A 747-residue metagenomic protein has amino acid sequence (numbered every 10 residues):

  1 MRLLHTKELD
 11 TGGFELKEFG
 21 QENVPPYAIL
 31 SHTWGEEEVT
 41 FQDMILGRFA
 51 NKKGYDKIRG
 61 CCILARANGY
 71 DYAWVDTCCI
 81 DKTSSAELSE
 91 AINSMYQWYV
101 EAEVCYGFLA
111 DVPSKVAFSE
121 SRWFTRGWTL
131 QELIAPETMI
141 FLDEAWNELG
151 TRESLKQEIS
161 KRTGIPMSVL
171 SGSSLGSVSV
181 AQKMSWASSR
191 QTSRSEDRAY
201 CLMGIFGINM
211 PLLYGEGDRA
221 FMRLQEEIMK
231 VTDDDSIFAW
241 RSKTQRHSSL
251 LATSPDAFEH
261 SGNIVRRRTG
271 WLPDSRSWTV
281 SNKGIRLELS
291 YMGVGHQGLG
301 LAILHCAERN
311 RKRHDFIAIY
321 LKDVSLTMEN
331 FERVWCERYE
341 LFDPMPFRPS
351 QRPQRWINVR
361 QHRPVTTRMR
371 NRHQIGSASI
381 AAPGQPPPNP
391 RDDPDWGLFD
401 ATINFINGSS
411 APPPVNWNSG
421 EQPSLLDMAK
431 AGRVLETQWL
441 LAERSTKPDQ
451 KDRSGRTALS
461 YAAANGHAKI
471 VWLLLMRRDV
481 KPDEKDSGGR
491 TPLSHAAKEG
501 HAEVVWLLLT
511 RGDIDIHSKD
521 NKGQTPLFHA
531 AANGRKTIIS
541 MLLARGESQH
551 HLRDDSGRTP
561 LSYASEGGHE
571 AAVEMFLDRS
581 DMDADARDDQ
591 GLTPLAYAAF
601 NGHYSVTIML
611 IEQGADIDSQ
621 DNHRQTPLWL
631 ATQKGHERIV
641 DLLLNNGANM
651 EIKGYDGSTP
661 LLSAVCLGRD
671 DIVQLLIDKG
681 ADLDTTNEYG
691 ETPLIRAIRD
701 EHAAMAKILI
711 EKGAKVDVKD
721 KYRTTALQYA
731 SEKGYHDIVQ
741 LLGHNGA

Functional and structural regions predicted by a protein language model:
M1-E18, N23-S188, Y200, Y214 (+1 more regions): Intrinsically disordered, low-complexity acidic segments that are enriched in bulky aromatics
M1-Y72, E90, V100-V104, N282 (+7 more regions): C-terminal multi-pass transmembrane helix bundles with aromatic-rich, positive-inside signatures
S171-N358, H362-R363: Short helix/strand-capping turn motifs
N418, D452, D486, D520 (+6 more regions): Ankyrin repeat boundary/linker residues
D427-R433, Y461-H467, H495-H501, H529-R535 (+6 more regions): Ankyrin repeat A-helix N-terminal signature
R433-L441, H467-L475, H501-L509, R535-L543 (+6 more regions): Ankyrin repeat structural motif
K447-P448, P482, I516, Q549-H550 (+5 more regions): Ankyrin-repeat inter-repeat connecting loop/turn
